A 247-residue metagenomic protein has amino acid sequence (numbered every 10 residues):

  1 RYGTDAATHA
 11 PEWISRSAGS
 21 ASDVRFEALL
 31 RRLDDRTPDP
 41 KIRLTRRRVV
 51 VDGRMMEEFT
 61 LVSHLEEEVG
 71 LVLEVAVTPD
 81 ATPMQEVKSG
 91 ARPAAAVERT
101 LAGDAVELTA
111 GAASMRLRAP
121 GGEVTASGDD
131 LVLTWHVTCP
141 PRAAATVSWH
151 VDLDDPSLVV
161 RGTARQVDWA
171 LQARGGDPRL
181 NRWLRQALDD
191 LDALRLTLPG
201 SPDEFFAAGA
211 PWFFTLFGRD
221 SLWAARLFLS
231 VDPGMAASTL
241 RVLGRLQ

Functional and structural regions predicted by a protein language model:
R1, H9-P11, D35-P38, P156-V159 (+1 more regions): Extracellular/luminal low-complexity Ser/Thr/Pro-rich, glycosylation-prone repeat/linker regions
R1-E27: Acidic-aromatic substrate-binding/catalytic surfaces of carbohydrate-active enzymes
R1-T4, L191, R226: Short, Φ-rich (hydrophobic/aromatic) sequence segments
G3, L29-R31, V62, T109: A generic structural motif
A6-T8, D39-R43, A112: Glycine-centered tight beta-turn/hairpin loop motif at sheet-sheet or coil-to-beta transitions
S20-G53: Low-complexity, acidic Ser/Thr/Pro/Gly-rich terminal tails and inter-domain linkers that flank the onset of structured
R43, V51-M56, S63-L216, A237 (+1 more regions): Acidic/polar, glycine-enriched structural segments that form the non-catalytic walls/loops of the carbohydrate-binding
D220-Q247: Alpha-helical support elements that line or immediately flank enzyme active sites and cofactor-binding pockets
